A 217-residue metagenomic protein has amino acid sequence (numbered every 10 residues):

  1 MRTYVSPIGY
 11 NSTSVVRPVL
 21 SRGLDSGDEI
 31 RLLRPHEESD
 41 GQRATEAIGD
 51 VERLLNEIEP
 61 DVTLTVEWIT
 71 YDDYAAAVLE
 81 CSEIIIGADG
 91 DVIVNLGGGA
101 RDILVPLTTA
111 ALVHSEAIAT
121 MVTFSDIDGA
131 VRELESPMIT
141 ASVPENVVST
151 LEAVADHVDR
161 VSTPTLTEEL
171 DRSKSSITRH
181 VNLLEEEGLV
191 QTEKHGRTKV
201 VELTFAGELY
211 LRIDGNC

Functional and structural regions predicted by a protein language model:
M1-D91, P106, L112-C217: Long, low-complexity, Lys/Arg-enriched
D91-G97: Short glycine-rich phosphate-binding loop at a beta-alpha junction
G99-L104: The conserved phosphate-sensing helix
